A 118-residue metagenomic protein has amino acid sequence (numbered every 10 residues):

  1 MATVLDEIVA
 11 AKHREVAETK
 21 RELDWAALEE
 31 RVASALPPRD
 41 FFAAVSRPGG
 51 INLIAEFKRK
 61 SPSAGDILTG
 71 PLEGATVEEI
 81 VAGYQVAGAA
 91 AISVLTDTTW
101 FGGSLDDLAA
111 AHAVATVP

Functional and structural regions predicted by a protein language model:
A2-L72: An N-cap/entry alpha-helix motif that binds or orients negatively charged groups
D6, E78-A82, A109: Alpha-helical segments flanking ligand/cofactor-binding loops in enzyme cores
R39-A43, P48, G102-P118: Alpha-helix-loop-beta-strand connector modules within alpha/beta enzyme cores
N52-E56, A91, P118: Structural preference for beta-strand elements that scaffold enzyme active sites
R59-S61, T96-W100: Active-site-proximal loop/turn and secondary-structure-junction residues that shape catalytic pockets, frequently
G65, W100-G103: Secondary-structure boundary/capping motif
I67-D97, V114-V117: Alpha/beta enzyme core
